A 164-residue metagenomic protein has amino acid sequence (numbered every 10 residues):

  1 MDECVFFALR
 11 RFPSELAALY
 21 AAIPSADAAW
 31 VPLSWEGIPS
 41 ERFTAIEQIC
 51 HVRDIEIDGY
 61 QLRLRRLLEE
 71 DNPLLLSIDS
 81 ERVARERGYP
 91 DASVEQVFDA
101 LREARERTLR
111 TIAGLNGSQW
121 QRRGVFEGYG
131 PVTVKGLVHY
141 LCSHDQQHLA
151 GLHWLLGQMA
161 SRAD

Functional and structural regions predicted by a protein language model:
M1-I46, D54-D164: Aromatic-glycine hotspot motif
